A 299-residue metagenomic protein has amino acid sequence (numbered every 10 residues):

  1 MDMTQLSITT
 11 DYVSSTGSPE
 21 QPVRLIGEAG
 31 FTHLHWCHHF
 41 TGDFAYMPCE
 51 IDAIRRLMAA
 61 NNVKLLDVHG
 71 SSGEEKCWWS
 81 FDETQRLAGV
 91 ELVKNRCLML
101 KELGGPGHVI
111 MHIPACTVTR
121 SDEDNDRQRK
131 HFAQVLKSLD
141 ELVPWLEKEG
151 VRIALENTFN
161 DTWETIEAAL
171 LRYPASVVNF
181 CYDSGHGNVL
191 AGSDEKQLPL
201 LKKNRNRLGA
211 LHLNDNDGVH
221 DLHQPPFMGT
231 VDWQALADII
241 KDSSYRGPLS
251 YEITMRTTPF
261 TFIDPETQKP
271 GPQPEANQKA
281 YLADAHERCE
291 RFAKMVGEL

Functional and structural regions predicted by a protein language model:
M1-S7, T16-G30, A59, D140 (+1 more regions): Histidine-acidic metal/acid-base catalytic patches
T9-V13, C37-T41, G70-G73, P114-C116 (+5 more regions): Active-site beta-loop-alpha junctions enriched in small/polar residues
P19-H39, L103-G107: Catalytic domains of carbohydrate-active enzymes, especially glycoside hydrolases
E20-Q21, L57-A60, W78-N179, P272 (+3 more regions): Active-site acidic/histidine proton-transfer and metal-coordination neighborhood in alpha/beta enzyme cores
T32-H33, K64, P106, R152 (+1 more regions): Residue-level detector of anion-binding/catalytic polar loops
H35-A59, I113-V118, D221: Glycine-rich, proline-tolerant flexible connector loops at the mouths of alpha/beta enzymes
F40-G42, E74-S80, T117-N125, N188-A191 (+2 more regions): A short acidic, helix-capping loop that chelates divalent metal ions and anchors anionic groups
M47-A53, R86, V90-V93, N125-L136 (+2 more regions): Charged helix-capping and loop-helix junction motifs
